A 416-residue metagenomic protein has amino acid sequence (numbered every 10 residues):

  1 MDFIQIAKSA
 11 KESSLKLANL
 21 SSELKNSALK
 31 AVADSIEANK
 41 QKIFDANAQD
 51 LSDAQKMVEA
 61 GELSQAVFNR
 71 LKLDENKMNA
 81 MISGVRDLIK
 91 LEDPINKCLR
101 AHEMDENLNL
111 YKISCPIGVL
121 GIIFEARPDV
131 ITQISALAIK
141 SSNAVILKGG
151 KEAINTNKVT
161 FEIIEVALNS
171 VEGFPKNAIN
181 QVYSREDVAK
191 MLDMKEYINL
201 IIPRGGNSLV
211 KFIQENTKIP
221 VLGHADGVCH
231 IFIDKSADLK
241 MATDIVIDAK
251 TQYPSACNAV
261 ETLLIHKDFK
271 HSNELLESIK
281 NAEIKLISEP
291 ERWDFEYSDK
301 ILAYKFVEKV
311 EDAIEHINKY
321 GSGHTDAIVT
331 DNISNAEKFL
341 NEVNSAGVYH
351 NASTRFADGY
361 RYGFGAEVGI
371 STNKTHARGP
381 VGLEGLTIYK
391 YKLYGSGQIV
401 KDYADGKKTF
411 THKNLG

Functional and structural regions predicted by a protein language model:
M1-L110, L137: N-terminal Rossmann-like NAD(P)+-binding subdomain of aldehyde/semialdehyde dehydrogenases
F3, S22, P128, L239 (+2 more regions): Residues at or immediately preceding the N-termini of alpha-helices
S9, E125-D129, Q133-A144, I163 (+3 more regions): ALDH superfamily catalytic-core signature
S13-L20, S35-N39, D50, A54-M57 (+12 more regions): Change "in soluble alpha/beta enzymes" to "in soluble alpha/beta proteins
K90, C98-S236, K240: Rossmann-like NAD(P) dinucleotide-binding subdomain of oxidoreductase/dehydrogenase enzymes
V119, Y197-I201, E261, K300-L302 (+1 more regions): Short active-site oxyanion
E291-G416: Conserved C-terminal structural/oligomerization subdomain of aldehyde/semialdehyde dehydrogenase
